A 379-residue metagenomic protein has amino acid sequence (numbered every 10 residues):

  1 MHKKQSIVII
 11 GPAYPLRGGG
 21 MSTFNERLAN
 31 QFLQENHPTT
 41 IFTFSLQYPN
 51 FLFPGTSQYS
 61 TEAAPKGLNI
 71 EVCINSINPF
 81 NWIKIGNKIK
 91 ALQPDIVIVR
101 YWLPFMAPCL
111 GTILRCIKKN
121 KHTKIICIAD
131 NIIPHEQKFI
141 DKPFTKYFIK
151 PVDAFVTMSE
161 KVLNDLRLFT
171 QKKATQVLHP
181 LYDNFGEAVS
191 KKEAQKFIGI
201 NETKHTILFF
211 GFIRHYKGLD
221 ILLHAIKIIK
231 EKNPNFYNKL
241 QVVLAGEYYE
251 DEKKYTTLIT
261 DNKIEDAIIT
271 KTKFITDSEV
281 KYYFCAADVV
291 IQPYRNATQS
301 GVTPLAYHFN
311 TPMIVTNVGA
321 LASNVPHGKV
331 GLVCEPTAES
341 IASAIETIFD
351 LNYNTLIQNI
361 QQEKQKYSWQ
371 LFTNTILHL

Functional and structural regions predicted by a protein language model:
G11-G18, N30-N87, A91, V162-L163 (+1 more regions): N-terminal strand-loop element at the rim of the active site of nucleotide-sugar-dependent glycosyltransferases
K150-V189, L377: Donor nucleotide-sugar binding/catalytic pocket of nucleotide-sugar-dependent glycosyltransferases
G186-I200, K232, T257: A short helix/loop element that forms part of the nucleotide-sugar donor recognition site in Leloir-type
N201-K217, L223-I226, V243: Conserved donor-binding/catalytic core segment of Leloir-type glycosyltransferases
K253-S278: Nucleotide-activated donor-binding/catalytic signature segment of Leloir-type glycosyltransferases, i.e., the conserved
Y282-T298, T311: Acidic donor-binding loop of glycosyltransferase active sites
A306, P312-V315: Short hydrophobic beta-strand element within catalytic cores of glycosyltransferases and related nucleotide-activated
H327-E339, I345-N352: Conserved acidic donor-binding segment of nucleotide-sugar-dependent glycosyltransferases
